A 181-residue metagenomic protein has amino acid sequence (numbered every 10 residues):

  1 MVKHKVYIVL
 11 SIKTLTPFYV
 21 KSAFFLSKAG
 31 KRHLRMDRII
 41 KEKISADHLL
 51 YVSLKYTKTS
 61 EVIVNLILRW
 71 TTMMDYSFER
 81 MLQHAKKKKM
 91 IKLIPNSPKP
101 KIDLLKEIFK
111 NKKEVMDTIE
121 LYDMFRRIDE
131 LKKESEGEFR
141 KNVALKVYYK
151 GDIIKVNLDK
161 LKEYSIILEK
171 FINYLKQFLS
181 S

Functional and structural regions predicted by a protein language model:
M1-R32: N-terminal amphipathic/basic-hydrophobic helices that include classical n-h-c signal peptides and signal-anchor
Y19, H48, S60-T71, D103-I119: Charged, low-complexity, helix/coiled-coil-prone segments
V20-I63: Charged alpha-helical initiation segments
D37-I40, I44, V64-D75, M116-I119 (+5 more regions): Generic structural signal for well-ordered, non-transmembrane alpha-helical segments in soluble/cytosolic regions
A46-T57, R80, H84, L175-L179: Secondary-structure edge/capping motif, primarily at the C-terminal ends of alpha-helices and the immediately following
V52, N111, R127, L131 (+1 more regions): A structural signal for alpha-helix termini and helix-coil/disorder junctions
Y56-I94: N-terminal interaction modules that seed assembly of large macromolecular complexes
K88-E169: Long, charged low-complexity segments
